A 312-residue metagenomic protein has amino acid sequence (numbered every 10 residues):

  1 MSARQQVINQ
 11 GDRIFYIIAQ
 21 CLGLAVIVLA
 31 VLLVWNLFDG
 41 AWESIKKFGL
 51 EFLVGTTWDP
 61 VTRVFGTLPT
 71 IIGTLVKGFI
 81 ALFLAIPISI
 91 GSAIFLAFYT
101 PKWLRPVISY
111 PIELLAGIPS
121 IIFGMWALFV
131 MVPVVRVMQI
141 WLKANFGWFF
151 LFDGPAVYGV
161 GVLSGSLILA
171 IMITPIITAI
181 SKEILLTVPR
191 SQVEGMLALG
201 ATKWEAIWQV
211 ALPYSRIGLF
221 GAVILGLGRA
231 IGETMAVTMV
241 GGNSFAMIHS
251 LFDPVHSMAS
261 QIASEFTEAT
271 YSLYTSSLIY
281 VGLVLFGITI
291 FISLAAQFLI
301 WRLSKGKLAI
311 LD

Functional and structural regions predicted by a protein language model:
M1-L22, A296-D312: Transmembrane alpha-helical segments of polytopic membrane transport and secretion proteins
S2-R13, I17, L37-A81, P101-K102 (+2 more regions): Periplasmic/extracellular loop-to-transmembrane helix junction in inner-membrane transport proteins
V7, A81-I112, A296-K305: Transmembrane-helix boundary motif in ABC transporter permease subunits
K46-F65, F123-I171: Membrane-interfacial helix termini and adjacent extracytoplasmic/periplasmic loops of multi-pass transporters
L68-F95, V223, L285: Transmembrane alpha-helix signature in integral membrane proteins
Y110, L114, I118, I122 (+4 more regions): Transmembrane alpha-helices
K182-L186, R190, T267-D312: C-terminal transmembrane helix and the adjacent membrane-cytosol boundary/short C-terminal tail of inner/organellar
V237-F286: Interhelical loop and adjacent transmembrane-helix boundary motif in polytopic membrane transport permeases
